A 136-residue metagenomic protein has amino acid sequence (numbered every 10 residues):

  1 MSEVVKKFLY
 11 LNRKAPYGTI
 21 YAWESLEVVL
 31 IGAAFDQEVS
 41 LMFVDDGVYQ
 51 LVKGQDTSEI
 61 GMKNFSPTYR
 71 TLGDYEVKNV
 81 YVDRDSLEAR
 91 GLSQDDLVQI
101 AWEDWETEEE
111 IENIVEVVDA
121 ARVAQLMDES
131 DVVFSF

Functional and structural regions predicted by a protein language model:
L9-E24, V52-I60: Short, glycine-rich nucleotide/cofactor-binding loops
A22-L41: Histidine-anchored nucleotide/phosphate-binding helix
M42-V52, A89: Short connector loops at secondary-structure junctions
T57-A89, D104: A glycine-rich helix N-cap at a beta->alpha junction
V80, V133-F134: Short, well-ordered beta-strand core segments
Q94, V115-R122: A short aromatic-anchored loop/beta-hairpin motif
S130: An anion/phosphate-binding loop that grips the pyrophosphate of nucleotide cofactors and donors
